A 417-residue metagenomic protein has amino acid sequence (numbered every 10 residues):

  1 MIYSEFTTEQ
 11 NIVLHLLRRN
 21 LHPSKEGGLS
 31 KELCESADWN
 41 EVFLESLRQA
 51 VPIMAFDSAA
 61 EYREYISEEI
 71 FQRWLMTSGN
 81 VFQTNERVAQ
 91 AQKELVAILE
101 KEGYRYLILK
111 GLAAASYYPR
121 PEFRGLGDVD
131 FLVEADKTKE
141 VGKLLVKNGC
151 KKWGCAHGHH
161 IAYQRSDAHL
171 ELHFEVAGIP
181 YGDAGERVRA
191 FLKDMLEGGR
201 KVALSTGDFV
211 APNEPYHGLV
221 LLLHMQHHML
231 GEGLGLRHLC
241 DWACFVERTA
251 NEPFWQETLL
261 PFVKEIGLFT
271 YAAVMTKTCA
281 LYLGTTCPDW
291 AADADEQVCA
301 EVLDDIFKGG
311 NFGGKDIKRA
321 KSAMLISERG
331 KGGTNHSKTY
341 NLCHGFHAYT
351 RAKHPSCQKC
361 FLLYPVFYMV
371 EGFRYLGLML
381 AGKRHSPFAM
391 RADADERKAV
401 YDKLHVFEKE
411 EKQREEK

Functional and structural regions predicted by a protein language model:
M1-G127, V133-K417: Conserved NTP-donor binding/palm subdomain of two-metal-ion nucleotidyltransferases/polymerases, i.e., the charged
